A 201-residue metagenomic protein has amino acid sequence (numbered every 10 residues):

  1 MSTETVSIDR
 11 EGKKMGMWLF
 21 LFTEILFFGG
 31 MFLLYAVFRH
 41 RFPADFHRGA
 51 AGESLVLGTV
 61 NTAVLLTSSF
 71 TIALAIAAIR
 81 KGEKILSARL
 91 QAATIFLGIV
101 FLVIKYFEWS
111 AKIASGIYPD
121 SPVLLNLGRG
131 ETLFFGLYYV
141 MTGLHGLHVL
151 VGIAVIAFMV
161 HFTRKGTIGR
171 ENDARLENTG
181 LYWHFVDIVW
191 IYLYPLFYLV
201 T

Functional and structural regions predicted by a protein language model:
M1-T201: ...captures the hydrophobic TM-helix bundle architecture rather than a specific catalytic motif, and can also fire on
